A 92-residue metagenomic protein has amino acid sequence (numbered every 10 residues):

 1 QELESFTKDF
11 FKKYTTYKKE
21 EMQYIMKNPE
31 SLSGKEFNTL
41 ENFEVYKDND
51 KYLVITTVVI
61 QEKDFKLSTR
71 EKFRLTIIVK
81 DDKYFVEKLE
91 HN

Functional and structural regions predicted by a protein language model:
Q1, R70-N92: Short beta-strand edge/turn micro-motifs at domain boundaries
Q1-E36: Core segments of small alpha/beta cavity-forming domains
L3-E4, T15, N49-K51, K66: Solvent-exposed, acidic/flexible segments
S31-D48: A short, amphipathic edge element
Y46-Y52, K80-D81: Short, ordered beta-strand-loop transition motifs
N49-Q61, T69-E71: A short hydrophobic beta-strand element
E62-D64, K80: Acidic surface patches and DE-rich sequence motifs
